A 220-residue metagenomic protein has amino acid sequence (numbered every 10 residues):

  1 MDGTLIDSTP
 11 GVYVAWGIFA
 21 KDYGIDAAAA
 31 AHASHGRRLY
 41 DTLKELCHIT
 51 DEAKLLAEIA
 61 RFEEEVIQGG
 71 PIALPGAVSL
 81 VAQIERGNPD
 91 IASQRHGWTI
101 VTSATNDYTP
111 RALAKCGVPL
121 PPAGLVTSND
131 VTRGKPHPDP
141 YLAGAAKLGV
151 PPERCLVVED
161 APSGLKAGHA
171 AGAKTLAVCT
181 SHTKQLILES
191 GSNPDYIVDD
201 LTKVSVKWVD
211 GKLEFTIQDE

Functional and structural regions predicted by a protein language model:
M1-Q94, T105-P110, P119: N-terminal helical cap/lid subdomain that shapes the substrate entry/recognition surface in HAD-like hydrolases
T4, T102, D160: Conserved G/P- and acidic residue-centered "switch" motifs that form tight phosphate/ATP-binding loops in soluble
D7, I100-T102, A177: Hydrophobic residues in well-ordered beta-strands that form the structural core
A73, V101, R133: Residue-level marker of regulatory loop/turn positions in helix-turn-helix DNA-binding domains and in histidine
V78, A82-P89, H96, N106-E220: Asp-based, Mg2+/Mn2+-dependent phosphohydrolase catalytic module
